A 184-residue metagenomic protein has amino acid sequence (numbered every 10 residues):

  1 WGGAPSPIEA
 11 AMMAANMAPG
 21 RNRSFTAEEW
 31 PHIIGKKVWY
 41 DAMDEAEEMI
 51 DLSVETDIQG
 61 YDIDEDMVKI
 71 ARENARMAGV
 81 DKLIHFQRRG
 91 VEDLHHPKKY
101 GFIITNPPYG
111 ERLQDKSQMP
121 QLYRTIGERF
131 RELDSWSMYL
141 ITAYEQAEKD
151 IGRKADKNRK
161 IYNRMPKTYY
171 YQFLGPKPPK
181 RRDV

Functional and structural regions predicted by a protein language model:
W1-H95, E111-R112, Q118: Conserved S-adenosyl-L-methionine
G90-D93, P97-V184: C-terminal catalytic and target-recognition region of SAM-dependent MTase-like enzymes, primarily methyltransferases
